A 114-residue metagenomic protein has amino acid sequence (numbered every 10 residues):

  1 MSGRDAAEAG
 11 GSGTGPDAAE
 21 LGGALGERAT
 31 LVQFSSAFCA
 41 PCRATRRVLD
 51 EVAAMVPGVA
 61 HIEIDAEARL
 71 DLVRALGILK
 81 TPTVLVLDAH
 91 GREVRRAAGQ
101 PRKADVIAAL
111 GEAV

Functional and structural regions predicted by a protein language model:
M1-G15: N-terminal targeting signals for export/organelle localization
L25-A37: Short active-site neighborhood of thiol/selenol oxidoreductases, capturing the structured segment around
C39-C42, V84: The canonical Cys-X-X-Cys-His
R43-M55: Typically the conserved alpha-helix immediately C-terminal to a functionally engaged Cys/Sec in thioredoxin-like
M55, A75-G77, H90, V94-R95: Cys/His-clustered metal-coordination modules, chiefly Zn-binding fingers
P57-D71: Thiol-based oxidoreductase modules, predominantly thioredoxin-like and allied folds used for disulfide exchange
G77-L85: Structural micro-motif
V86-V114: Non-catalytic, surface beta->alpha helical segment in thiol-disulfide oxidoreductase systems
